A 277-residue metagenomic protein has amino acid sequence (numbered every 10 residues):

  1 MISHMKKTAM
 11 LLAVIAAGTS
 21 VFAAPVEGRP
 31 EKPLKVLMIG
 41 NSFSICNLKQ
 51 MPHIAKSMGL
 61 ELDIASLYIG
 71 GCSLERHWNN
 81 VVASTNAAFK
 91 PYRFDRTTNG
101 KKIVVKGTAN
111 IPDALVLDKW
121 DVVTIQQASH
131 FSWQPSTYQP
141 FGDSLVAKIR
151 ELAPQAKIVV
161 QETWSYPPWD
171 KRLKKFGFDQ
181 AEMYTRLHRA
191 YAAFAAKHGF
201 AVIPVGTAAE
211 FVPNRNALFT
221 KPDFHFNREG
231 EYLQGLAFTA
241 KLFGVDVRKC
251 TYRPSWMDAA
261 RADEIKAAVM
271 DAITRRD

Functional and structural regions predicted by a protein language model:
M1-T8: Positively charged n-region of N-terminal signal peptides that target proteins for export
T8-A17: Sec-dependent N-terminal signal peptides
G18-A23: C-terminal segment of classical bacterial N-terminal signal peptides
P25-S57: N-terminal module-boundary/linker segments of secreted carbohydrate-active enzymes
I45-Q139: Conserved SGNH/GDSL esterase-like catalytic core that processes O-acyl groups on lipids and polysaccharides
G107-R228, K249: Alpha-helical cap/lid subdomain in secreted, periplasmic, or secretory-pathway luminal O-acyl-processing enzymes
P222-H225, E229, G235-D277: Conserved catalytic region of serine esterases and O-acyltransferases that act on ester linkages in lipids
